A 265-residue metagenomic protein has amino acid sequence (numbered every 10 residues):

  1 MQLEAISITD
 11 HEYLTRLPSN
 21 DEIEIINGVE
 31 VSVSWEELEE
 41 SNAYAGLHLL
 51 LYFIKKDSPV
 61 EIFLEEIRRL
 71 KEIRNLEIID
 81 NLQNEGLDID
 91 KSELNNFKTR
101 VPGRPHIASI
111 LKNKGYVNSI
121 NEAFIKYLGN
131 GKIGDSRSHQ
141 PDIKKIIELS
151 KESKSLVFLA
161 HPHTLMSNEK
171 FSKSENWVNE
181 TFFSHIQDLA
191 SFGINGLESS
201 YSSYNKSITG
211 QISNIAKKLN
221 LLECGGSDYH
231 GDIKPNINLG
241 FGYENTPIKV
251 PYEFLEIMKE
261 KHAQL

Functional and structural regions predicted by a protein language model:
M1-G103, F192, E198-L219, E223-K234: A metal-dependent hydrolase metal-coordination microenvironment
I23-E24, S174-N176, F241-Y243: Glycine-rich, phosphate-binding/catalytic loops in enzymes
V29, S34-E72, K112-K132, L239-H262: Active-site gating loops and adjacent loop-to-helix segments of metal-dependent hydrolytic enzymes
I73-L222: Domain-core and long-helix interface of multi-subunit machines
S167-E169, I233-N236: Short acidic/His/Gly/Ser-rich catalytic and metal-binding motifs that mark active-site loops of diverse hydrolases
L265: Flexible, D/E/H-enriched segments
